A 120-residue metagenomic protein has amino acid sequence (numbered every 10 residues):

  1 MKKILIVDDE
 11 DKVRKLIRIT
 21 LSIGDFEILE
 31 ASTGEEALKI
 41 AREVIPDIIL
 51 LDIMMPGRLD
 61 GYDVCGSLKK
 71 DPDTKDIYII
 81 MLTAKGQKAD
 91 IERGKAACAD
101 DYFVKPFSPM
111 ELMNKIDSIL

Functional and structural regions predicted by a protein language model:
D11-L29, I119: Two-component/phosphorelay signaling modules centered on CheY-like receiver
D25-T33, I40, F103: Short hydrophobic/Thr-rich beta-strand motif most characteristic of the beta2 strand and flanking loop of CheY-like
K39, Y62-K75: Short amphipathic alpha-helix used as the core "switch/output" element in two-component signaling
V44-L50, M55: Active-site beta3 strand of CheY-like receiver
I45-D47, D73-Y78: His-Asp phosphorelay/catalytic-motif detector in bacterial-type signaling
I49, L68, Y102-F103: Two-component signal transduction core modules
L59-D63, G86-V104, M110, N114: Alpha4 helix (beta4-alpha4-beta5 surface) of REC/receiver domains from two-component response regulators
